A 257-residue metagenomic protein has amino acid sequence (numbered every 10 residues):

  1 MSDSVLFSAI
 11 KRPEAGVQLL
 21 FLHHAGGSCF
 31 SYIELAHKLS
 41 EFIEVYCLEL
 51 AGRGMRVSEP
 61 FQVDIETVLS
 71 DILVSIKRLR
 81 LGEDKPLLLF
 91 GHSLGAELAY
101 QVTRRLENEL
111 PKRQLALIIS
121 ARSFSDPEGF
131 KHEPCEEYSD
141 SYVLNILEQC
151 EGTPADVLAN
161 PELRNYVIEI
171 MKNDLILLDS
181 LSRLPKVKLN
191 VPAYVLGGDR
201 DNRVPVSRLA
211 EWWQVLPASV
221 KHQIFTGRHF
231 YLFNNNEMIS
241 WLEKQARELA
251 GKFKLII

Functional and structural regions predicted by a protein language model:
M1-F90, E97-I257: Domain-scale detector for complete catalytic domains at protein termini or as standalone homologs
